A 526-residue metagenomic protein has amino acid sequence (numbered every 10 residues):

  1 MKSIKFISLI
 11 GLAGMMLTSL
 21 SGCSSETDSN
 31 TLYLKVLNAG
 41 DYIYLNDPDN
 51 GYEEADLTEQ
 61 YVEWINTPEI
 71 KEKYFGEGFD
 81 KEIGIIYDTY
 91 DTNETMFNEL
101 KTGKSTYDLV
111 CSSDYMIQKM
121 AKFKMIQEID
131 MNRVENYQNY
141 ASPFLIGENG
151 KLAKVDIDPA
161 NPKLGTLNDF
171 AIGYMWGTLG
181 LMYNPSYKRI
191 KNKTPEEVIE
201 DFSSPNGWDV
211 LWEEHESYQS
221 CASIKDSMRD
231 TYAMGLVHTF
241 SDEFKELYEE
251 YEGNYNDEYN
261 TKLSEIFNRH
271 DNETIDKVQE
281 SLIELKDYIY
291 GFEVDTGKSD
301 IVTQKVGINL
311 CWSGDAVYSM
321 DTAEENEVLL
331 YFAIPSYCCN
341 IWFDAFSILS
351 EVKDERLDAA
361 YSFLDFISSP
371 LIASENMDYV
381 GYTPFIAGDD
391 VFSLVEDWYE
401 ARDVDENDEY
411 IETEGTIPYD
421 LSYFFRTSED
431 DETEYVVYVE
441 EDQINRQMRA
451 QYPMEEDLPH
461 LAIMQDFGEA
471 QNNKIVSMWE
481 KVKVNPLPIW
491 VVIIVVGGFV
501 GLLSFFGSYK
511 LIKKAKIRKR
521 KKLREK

Functional and structural regions predicted by a protein language model:
S19-G22: C-terminal motif of bacterial Sec signal peptides marking the signal peptidase cleavage site
T27-K119, F123: Early extracytoplasmic/lumenal segment of secretory-pathway proteins
G40-A55, A121-V302: Extracytoplasmic ligand-binding site segments that recognize negatively charged/polar headgroups
E94-T106, K122-F123, V210, D295-N309: Short helices/loops that flank or line small-molecule/ion binding pockets
M120-I129, T166-N168, Y288, S319-I334 (+1 more regions): Ligand-binding "clamshell"
D287-D354: Extracytoplasmic/periplasmic substrate-binding proteins
F346-Q451, F499: Mature extracytoplasmic/periplasmic domains
S422-K526: Conserved C-terminal helix/tail region of periplasmic/extracytoplasmic solute-binding proteins
